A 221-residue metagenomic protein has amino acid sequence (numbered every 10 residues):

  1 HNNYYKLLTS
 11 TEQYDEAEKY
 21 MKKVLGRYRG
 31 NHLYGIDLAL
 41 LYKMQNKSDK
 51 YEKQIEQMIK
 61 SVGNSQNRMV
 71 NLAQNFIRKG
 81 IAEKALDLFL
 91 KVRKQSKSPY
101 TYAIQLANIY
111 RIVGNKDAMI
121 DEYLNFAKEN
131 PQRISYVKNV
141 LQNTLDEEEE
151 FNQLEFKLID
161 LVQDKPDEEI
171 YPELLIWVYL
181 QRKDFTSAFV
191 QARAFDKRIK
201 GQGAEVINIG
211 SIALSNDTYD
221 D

Functional and structural regions predicted by a protein language model:
H1, Y34-G35, Y51, R68 (+4 more regions): TPR alpha-solenoid repeat register
H1-D15: Start-of-domain marker
L8, Y42, F76, Y110 (+3 more regions): Residue at a conserved register position within TPR or TPR-like alpha-solenoid repeats
E16-L25, D49-K60, E83-R93, K116-F126 (+3 more regions): Alpha-helical repeat scaffolds
R29, G63-N64, S96-K97, P131-Q132 (+2 more regions): Short coil turns that delineate tetratricopeptide repeat
K94, R111-S135, Q142-L145: TPR/TPR-like (Sel1-like) alpha-helical repeat modules
